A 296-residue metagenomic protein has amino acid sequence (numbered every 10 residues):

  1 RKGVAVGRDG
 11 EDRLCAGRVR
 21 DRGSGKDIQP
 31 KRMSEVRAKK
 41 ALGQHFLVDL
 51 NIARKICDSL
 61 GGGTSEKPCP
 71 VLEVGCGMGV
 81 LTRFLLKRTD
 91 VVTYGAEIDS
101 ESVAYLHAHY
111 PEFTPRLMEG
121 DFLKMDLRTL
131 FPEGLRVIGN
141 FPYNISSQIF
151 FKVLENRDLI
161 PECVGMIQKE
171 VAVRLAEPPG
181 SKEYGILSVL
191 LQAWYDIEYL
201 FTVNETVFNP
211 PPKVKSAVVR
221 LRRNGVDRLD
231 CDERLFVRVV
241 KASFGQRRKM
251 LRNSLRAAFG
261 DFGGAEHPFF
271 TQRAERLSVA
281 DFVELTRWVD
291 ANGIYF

Functional and structural regions predicted by a protein language model:
R1-Q29: Terminal RNA-binding accessory module
A5, P212-V214, F270: Short, solvent-exposed coil/turn segments
R13-C15, S24, T202, L221-N224 (+1 more regions): Generic beta-structure capping elements
R18, L191-Q192, R256, F270: Short, charged/polar low-complexity linear motifs in solvent-exposed/disordered segments
K31-V239, A280-W288, I294-F296: Catalytic cores of RNA-modifying enzymes
R223, A242-F296: C-terminal lobe and adjacent flexible extensions of AdoMet/dcAdoMet transferase-like proteins
